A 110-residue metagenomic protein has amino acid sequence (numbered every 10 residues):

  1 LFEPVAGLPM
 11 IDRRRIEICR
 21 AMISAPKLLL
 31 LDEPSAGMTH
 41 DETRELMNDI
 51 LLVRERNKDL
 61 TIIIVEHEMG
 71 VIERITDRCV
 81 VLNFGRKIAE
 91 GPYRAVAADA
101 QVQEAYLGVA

Functional and structural regions predicted by a protein language model:
L1-A110: Glycine-rich phosphate-binding loops of nucleotide-dependent enzymes
